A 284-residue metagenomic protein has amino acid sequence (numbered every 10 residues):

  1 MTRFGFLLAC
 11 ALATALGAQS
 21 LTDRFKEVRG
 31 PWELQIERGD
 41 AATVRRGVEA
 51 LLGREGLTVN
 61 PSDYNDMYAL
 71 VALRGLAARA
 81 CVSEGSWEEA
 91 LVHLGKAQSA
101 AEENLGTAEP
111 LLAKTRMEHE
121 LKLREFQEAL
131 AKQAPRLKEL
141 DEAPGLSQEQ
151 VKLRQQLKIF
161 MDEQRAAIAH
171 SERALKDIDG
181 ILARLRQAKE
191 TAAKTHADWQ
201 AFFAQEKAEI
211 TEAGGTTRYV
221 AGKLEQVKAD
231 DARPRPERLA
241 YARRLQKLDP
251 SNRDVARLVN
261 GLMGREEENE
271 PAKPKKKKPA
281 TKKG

Functional and structural regions predicted by a protein language model:
A18-A50, R54-Y64, Y68: N-terminal leader/linker segments that initiate helical-solenoid repeat arrays
L21-F25, Y64, Y68-V71, A78 (+6 more regions): Start-of-helix signal in alpha-solenoid helical-repeat scaffolds, especially tetratricopeptide repeats
P31, L70, A77, A221 (+3 more regions): Structural register within alpha-helical repeat arrays
R54-Y68, E103-L111, D141-S147, F202-F203 (+1 more regions): Flexible helix-coil transition and linker loops at the boundaries of alpha-helical arrays
A108-M161, A192: Extended alpha-helical coiled-coil "stalk/arm" regions that act as elongated linkers or oligomerization scaffolds
